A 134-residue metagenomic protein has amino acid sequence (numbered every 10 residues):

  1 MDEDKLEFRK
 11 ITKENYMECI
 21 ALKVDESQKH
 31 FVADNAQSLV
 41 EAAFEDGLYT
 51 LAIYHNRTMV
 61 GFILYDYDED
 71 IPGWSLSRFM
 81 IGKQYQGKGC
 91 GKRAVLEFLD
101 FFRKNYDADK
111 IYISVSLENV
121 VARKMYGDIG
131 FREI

Functional and structural regions predicted by a protein language model:
K5-Q84, V95-E97, F101, N105: Acetyl-CoA-dependent GNAT
I71-G73, R123, I134: A short, glycine- and basic residue-enriched loop/turn that sits immediately adjacent to a domain's principal
G82-Q84, K88, L117-E118: Active-site acidic-Proline motif in GNAT/NAT acetyltransferases
G89, Y106-D107, G130: Short glycine-rich hinge loops at helix-strand junctions in the catalytic core of two-component histidine kinases
K92: Residues forming the Rossmann-fold NAD(P)(H) cofactor-binding site
K104-S114: Conserved GNAT acetyl-CoA-binding A-motif
Y112-S114, G127-I134: Conserved catalytic-core motifs of GNAT/GCN5-like acyltransferases
I113-R123: Conserved beta-strand-loop-alpha-helix junction that forms the acyl-donor binding cleft
